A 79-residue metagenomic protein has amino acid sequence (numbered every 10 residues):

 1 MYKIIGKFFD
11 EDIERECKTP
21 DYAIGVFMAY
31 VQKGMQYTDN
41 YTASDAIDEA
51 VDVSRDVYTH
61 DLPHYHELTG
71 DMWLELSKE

Functional and structural regions predicted by a protein language model:
M1-D12, V26-Y30: Short aromatic-glycine-(Arg/Gly/Cys) micro-motifs in beta-strand/loop hairpins
Y2-I4, R15-C17, A23, L74-L76: Hydrophobic beta-strand residues in large extracellular and virion-surface proteins
F8-Y22, Q36, N40: A short, exposed loop/beta-hairpin motif centered on an aromatic-Gly-Thr core
A29-E79: Short, mixed-charge low-complexity intrinsically disordered segments
